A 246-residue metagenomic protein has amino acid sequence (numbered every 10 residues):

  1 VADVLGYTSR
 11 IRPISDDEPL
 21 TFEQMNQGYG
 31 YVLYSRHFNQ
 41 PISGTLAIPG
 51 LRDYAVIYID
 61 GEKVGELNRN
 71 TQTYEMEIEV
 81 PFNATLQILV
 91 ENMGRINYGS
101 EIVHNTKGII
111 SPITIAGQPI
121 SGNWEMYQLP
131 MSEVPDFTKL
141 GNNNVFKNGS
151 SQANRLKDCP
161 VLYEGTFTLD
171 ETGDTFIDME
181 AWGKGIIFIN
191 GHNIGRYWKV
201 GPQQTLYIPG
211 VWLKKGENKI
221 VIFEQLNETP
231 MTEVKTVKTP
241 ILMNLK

Functional and structural regions predicted by a protein language model:
V1-S151, Q225-E228, N244-K246: Carbohydrate-binding surfaces of carbohydrate-active enzymes
G28-H37, K157-D170, Q204-L206: Short beta-strands within extracellular/lumenal beta-sheet-rich domains
G44-Y58, F167-N190, Y197-W198, I220-E224: Aromatic-lined ligand-binding clefts that engage carbohydrates, nucleic acids, or primary amines
D60, N190, Y207-P209: Helix N-cap / beta->alpha transition motif
K63-T73, G195-L206: Aromatic-rich membrane-interfacial microdomains
E75-A84, Y163-D170, T205-E217: Short, surface-exposed tryptophan/glycine-enriched loops that mediate extracellular molecular recognition
E91-M93, S100-E101, I115, G183-V200 (+1 more regions): C-terminal functional regions that serve as terminal interaction/effector modules
N144-S150, R155-K157, E164-T166, D174-D178: A conserved, well-ordered hydrophobic junction motif at loop->secondary-structure transitions
